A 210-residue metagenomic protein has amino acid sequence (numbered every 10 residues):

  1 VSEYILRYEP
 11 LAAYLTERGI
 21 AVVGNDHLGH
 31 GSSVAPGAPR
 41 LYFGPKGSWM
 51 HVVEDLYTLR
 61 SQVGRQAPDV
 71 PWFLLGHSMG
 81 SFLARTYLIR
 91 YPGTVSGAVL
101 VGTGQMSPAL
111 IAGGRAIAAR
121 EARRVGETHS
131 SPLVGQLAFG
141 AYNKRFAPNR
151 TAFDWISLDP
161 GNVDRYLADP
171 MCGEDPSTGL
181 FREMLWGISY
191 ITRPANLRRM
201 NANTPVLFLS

Functional and structural regions predicted by a protein language model:
V1, G76-S81: Conserved alpha/beta-hydrolase "nucleophile elbow" surrounding the catalytic nucleophile
R7-A38: Conserved alpha/beta-hydrolase
G44-R65: Alpha/beta-hydrolase active-site loop
A67-S78: Alpha/beta-hydrolase fold nucleophile elbow
A84-M171: Alpha/beta-hydrolase-fold enzymes
P176-R198: Active-site nucleophile elbow and catalytic-triad environment of alpha/beta-hydrolase enzymes
M200-V206: Short, proline-enriched alpha-helix->beta-strand connector loops that line the catalytic pocket of alpha/beta-hydrolase
F208-S210: Short beta-strand/loop motif that positions the catalytic acidic residue of the alpha/beta-hydrolase fold
